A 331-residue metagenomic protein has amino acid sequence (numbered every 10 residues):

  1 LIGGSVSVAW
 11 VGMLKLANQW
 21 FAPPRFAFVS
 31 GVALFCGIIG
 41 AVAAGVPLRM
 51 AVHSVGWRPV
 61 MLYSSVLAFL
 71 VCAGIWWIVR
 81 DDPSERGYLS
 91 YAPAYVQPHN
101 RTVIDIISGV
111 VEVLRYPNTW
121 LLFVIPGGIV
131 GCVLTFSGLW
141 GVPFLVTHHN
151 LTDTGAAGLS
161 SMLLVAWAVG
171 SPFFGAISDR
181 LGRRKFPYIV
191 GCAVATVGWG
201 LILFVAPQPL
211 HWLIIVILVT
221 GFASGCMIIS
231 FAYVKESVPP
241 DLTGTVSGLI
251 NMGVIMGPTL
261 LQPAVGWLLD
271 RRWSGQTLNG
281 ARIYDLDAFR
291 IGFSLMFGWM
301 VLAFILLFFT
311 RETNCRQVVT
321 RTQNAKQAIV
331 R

Functional and structural regions predicted by a protein language model:
L1-G37: Cytoplasmic helix-loop-helix junction between adjacent transmembrane helices in 12-TM secondary transporters
L1-V8, H211-I228: Hydrophobic core of transmembrane alpha-helices in multi-pass small-molecule transporters, especially MFS/SLC-type
A33-R86: Helix-loop-helix hairpin linking two adjacent transmembrane segments in secondary transporters
D82-F123, N324-R331: Juxtamembrane intracellular "pre-TM" segments in multi-pass secondary transporters
V111-F174, P258-G266: Extracytoplasmic gate region of multi-pass secondary transporters
D179-A193: Cytoplasmic membrane-interface "Motif A"-like loop-to-helix N-cap segments of 12-TM Major Facilitator Superfamily
A193-P207: C-terminal ends and interior cores of transmembrane alpha-helices in multi-pass membrane transporters/permeases
P240-S274: A late C-terminal transmembrane helix in Major Facilitator Superfamily
